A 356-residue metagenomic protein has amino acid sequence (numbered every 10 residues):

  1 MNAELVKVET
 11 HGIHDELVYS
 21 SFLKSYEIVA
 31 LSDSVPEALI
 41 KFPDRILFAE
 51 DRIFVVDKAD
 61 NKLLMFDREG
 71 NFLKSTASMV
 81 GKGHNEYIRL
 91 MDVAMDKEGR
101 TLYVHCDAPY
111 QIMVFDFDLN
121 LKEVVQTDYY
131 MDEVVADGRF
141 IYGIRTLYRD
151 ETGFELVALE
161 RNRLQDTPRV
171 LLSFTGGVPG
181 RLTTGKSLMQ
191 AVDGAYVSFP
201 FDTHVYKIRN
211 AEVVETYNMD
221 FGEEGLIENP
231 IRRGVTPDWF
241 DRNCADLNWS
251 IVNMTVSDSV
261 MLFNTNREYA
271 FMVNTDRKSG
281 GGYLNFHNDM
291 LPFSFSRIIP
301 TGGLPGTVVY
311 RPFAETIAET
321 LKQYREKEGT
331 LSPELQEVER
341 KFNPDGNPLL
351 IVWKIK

Functional and structural regions predicted by a protein language model:
M1-L31: Blade/loop signatures of beta-propeller domains
S32-F42, K62, N71-G99, C106: Blade-loop segments of beta-propeller domains
S34-V35, A77-N85, Q126-D132, S173-V178 (+2 more regions): Short coil/turn segments at the loop-to-beta-strand junctions that recur within blades of beta-propeller repeat folds
K41-R45, Y87-V93, Y129-G138, P179-S187 (+2 more regions): Repeated scaffold domains used in trafficking and secretory/extracellular systems, primarily beta-propellers
F48-E50, M95-E98, A136-G138, Q190-V192 (+2 more regions): Residue-level detector of Asp-centered blade-edge/turn motifs that repeat once per structural unit in beta-propeller
K62-L64, P109-M113, D150-A158, D202-Y206 (+3 more regions): Structural motif
Y87-L90, H105-T152, V170-G177: Asp-box/WD-like beta-propeller blade repeats and closely related beta-sheet repeat scaffolds
Y217-F240, K278-P305, A318: Conserved blade-ending motifs and adjacent loop-strand segments that build the rim/top face of beta-propeller domains
